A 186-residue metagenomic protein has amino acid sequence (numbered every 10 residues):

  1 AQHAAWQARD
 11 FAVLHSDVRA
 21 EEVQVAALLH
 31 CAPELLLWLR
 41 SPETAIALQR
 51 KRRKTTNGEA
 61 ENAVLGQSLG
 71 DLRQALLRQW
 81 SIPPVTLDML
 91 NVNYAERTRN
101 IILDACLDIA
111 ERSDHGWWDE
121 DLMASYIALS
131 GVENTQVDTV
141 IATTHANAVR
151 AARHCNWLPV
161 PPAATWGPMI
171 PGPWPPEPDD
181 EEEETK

Functional and structural regions predicted by a protein language model:
Q2-R9, V13-K186: Metal-dependent nucleotide-binding catalytic modules
